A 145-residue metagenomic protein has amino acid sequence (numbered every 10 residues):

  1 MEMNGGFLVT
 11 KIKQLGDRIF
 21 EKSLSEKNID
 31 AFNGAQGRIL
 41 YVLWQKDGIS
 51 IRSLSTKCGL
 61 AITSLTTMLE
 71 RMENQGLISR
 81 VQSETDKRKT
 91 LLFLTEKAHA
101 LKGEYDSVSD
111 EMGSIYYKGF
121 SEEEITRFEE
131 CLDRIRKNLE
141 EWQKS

Functional and structural regions predicted by a protein language model:
M1-D30: N-terminal leader segment of winged-helix/HTH proteins
G5, A35-Q36, K97, E124: N-terminal positioning helix adjacent to the helix-turn-helix/winged-helix DNA-binding module
T10, Y41-V42, E129: A cross-family signal for key residues in well-ordered alpha-helices that form functional helical elements
I12, G16-I19, S23, C58 (+2 more regions): Alpha-helical linker/hinge and terminal dimerization helices associated with HTH transcriptional regulators
I19-S64: N-terminal helix-turn-helix DNA-binding core of bacterial DNA-binding proteins
I51, L69-E70: Short, hydrophobic-biased segments on the C-terminal half of alpha helices that form "recognition helices"
E70-E130: Charged, amphipathic alpha-helical coiled-coil/dimerization segments
E122-S145: C-terminal regulatory/oligomerization modules of transcriptional regulators
